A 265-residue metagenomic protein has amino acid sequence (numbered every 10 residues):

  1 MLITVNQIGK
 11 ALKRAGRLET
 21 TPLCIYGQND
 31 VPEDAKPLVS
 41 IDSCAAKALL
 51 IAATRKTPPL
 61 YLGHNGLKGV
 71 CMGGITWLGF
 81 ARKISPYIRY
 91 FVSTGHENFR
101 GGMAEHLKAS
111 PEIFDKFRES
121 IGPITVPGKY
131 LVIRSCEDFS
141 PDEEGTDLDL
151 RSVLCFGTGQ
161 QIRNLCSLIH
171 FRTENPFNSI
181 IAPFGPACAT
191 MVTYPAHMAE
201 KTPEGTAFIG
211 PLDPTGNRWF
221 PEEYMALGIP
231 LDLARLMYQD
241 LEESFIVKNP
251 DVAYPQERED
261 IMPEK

Functional and structural regions predicted by a protein language model:
I3-K265: Acidic, serine/proline-rich low-complexity intrinsically disordered regions
